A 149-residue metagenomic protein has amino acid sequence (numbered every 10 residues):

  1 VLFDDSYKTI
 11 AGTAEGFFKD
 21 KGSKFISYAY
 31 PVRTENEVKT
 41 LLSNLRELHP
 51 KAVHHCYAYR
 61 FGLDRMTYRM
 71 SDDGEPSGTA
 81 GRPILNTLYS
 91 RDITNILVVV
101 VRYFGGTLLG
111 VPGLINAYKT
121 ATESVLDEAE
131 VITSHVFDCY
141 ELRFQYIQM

Functional and structural regions predicted by a protein language model:
V1-G78: C-terminal regulatory domains involved in ligand/effector binding and gene-expression control
T34-E35, Q145-M149: Helix N-cap motif at beta-to-alpha junctions
T67, P76-I93: Positively charged, aromatic-enriched nucleic acid-contacting surfaces
T94-F104: Glycine- and acidic-rich phosphate- and metal-coordinating loops
G106-L109: Phosphate/ribose-phosphate-bearing ligand recognition and processing surfaces, centered on ADP-ribose/NAD(+/P+) systems
V111-I115: Conserved structured catalytic cores and adjacent interaction surfaces of nucleotide-binding/hydrolyzing enzymes
A117, A121-A129: Stable alpha-helical structural segments in soluble proteins, enriched in small hydrophobic residues
V131-Y146: Short glycine-/aliphatic-rich beta-strand segments at the starts of folded cytosolic domains
